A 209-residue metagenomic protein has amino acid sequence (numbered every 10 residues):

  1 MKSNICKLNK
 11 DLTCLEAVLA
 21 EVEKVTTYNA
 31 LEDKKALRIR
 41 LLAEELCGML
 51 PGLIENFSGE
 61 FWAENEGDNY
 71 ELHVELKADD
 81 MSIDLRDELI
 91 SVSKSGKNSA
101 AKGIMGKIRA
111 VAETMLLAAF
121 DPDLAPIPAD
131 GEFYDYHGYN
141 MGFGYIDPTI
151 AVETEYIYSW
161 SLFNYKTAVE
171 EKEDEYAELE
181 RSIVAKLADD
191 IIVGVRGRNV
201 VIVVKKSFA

Functional and structural regions predicted by a protein language model:
M1-N4, P51-A209: Conserved beta-strand-loop-beta-strand hairpin that lines the nucleotide-binding pocket of ATP/GTP-utilizing enzymes
K2-A30: Helix-loop-beta hinge of the Bergerat
D11-V18, R38, Y176, E180: Phosphate/oxyanion-binding active-site loops and adjacent basic polyanion-contact surfaces
A20-C47, S99-G103, K166-D174: Conserved short strand/loop->alpha-helix "switch" segment adjacent to the catalytic nucleotide/phosphoryl-transfer site
